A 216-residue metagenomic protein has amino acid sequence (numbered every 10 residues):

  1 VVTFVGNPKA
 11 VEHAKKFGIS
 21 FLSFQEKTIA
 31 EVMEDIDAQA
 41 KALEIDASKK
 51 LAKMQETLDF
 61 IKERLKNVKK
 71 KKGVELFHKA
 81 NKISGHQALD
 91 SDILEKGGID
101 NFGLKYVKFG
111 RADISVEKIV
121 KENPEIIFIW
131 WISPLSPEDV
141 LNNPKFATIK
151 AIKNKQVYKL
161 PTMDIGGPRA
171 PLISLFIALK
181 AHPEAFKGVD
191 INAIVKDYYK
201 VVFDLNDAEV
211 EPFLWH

Functional and structural regions predicted by a protein language model:
V1-A42, K105, G110-K150: Acidic/His-rich segments in extracytoplasmic proteins that coordinate ligands and/or metal ions
A10-I83, L104, D113, Q156-H216: Extracytoplasmic substrate-binding proteins
V68-K71, Q87-L89, K96, K121-P124: Short gly/pro-enriched beta-turn/loop segments at secondary-structure junctions
K82-H86, P137-E138: Short acidic/glycine-rich loop or secondary-structure boundary segments that cap or lie
H86-G110: Alpha-helical, coiled-coil/dimerization segments enriched in small aliphatic residues
L89-I93, E138, P144-K145, N154: Extracytoplasmic/periplasmic substrate-binding proteins
T148-Y158: Substrate-binding rim/cap in mid-to-C-terminal beta-strand-loop elements of soluble/periplasmic
